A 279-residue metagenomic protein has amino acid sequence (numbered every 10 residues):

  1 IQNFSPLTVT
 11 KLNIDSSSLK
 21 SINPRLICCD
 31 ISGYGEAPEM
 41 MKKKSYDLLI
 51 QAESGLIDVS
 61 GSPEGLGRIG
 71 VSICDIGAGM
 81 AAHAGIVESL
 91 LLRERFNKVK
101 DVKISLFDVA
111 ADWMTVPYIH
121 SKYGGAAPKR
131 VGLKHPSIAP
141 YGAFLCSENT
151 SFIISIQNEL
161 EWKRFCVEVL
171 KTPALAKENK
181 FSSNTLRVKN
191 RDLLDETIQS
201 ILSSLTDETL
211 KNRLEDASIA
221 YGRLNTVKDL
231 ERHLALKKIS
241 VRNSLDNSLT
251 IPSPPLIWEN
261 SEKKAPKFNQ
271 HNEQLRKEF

Functional and structural regions predicted by a protein language model:
Q2, C28-D30, R223: Hydrophobic residues in well-ordered beta-strands that form the structural core
Q2-T10: Rossmann-like NAD(P)-binding element
N3, P38-K42, K189: Conserved N-terminal glycine/acidic-rich loop preference
T10-I156: Active-site-adjacent "lid/gating" segments in soluble enzymes
S121-K129, H233-L245: Short, surface-exposed loop/helix-turn segments at secondary-structure junctions that function as lids/hinges flanking
P140-A217, Y221: Aromatic-enriched alpha-helical interface/lid elements that frame and gate functional surfaces
E215-L236: Conserved PLP cofactor-binding pocket of PLP-dependent enzymes
V241-F279: Flexible, small-/acidic-enriched active-site or ligand-binding loops
